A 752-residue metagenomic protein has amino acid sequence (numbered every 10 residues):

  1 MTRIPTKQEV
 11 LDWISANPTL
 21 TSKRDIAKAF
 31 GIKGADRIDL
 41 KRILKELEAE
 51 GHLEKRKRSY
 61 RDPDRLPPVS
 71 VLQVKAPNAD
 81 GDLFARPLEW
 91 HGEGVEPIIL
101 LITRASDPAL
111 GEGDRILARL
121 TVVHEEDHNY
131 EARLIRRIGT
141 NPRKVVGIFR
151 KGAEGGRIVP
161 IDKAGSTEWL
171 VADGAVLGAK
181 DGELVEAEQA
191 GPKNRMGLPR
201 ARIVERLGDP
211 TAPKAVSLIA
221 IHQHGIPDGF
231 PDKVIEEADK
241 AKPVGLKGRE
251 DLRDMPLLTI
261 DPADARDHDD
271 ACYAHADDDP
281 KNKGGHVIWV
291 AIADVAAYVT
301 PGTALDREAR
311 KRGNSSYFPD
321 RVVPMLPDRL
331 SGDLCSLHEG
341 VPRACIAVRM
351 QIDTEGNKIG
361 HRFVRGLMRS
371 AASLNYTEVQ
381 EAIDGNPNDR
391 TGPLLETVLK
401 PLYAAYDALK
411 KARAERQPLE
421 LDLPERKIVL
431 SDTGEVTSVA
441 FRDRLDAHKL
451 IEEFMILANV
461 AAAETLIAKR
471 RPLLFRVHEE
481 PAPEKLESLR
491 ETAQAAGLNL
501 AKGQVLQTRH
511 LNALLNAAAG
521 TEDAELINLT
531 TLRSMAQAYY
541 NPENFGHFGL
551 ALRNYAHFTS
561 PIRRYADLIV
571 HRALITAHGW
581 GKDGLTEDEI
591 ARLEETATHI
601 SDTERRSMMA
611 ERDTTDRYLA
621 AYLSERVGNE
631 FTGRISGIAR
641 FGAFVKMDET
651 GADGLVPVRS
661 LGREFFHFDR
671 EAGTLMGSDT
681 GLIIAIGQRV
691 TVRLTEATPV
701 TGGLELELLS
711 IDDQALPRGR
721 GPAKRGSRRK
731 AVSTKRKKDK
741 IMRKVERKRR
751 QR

Functional and structural regions predicted by a protein language model:
M1-W289, A296-V341, E378-E381, A672-T680 (+1 more regions): Charge-lined substrate channels and their catalytic hotspots, especially those that engage the 3′ end of RNA
G51, G81, E355-N357, T433-E435 (+2 more regions): Detector for glycine-centered tight turns/loop "hinges" at secondary-structure junctions
P77, G152, I638, D648 (+2 more regions): A short, compositionally biased micro-patch
G191-P192, I219-I226, K233-G662, A672 (+2 more regions): Electropositive polyanion-binding surfaces
C345, Q688-T691: Eukaryote-biased detector of low-complexity, proline/serine/threonine-rich segments and adjacent exposed loops
F666: Oxyanion-binding/catalytic loops of NTP- or PPi-dependent enzymes
E705-S710: Long, charged low-complexity polyampholyte tracts that form or border extended alpha-helical/coiled-coil or disordered
